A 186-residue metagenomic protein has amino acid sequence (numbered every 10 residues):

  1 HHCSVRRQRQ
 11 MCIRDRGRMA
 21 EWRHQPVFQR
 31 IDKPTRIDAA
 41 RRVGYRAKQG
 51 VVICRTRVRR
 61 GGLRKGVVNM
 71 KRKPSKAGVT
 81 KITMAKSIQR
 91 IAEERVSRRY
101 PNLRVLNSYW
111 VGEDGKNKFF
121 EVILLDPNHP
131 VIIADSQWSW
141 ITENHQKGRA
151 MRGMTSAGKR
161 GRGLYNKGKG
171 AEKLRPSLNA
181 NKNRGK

Functional and structural regions predicted by a protein language model:
H1-R9, I13: Single conserved hydrophobic/aromatic residue that forms the stacking wall/gate of nucleotide- or nucleobase-binding
G17-A47: Long, contiguous juxta-domain segments that are non-catalytic but functionally important
R42-I82: A glycine-rich, hydrophobic loop/mini-helix early in the fold
C54, N107-N128: Histidine-centered divalent-metal-coordination microenvironment in nucleic-acid enzymes
K65-V67, V131-W138: Short, charged, solvent-exposed linker or helix-capping segments at domain edges/interfaces that act as flexible hinges
V79-L103: A short, contiguous, amphipathic alpha-helix enriched in charged residues
L125, Q137-W140: Compact beta-sheet-dominated globular domain cores
S139-K186: Intrinsically disordered, low-complexity terminal/linker regions enriched in Pro/Ser/Gly and acidic residues
